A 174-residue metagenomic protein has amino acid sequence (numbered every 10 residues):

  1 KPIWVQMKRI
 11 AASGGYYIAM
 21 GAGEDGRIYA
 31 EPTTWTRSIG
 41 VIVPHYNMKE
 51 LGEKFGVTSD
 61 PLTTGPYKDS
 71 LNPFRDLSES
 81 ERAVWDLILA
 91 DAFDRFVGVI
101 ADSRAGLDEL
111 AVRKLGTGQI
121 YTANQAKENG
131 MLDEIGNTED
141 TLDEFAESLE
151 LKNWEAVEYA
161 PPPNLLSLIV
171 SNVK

Functional and structural regions predicted by a protein language model:
K1-E31, V41-K174: N-terminal organellar transit peptides
T34: Active-site PLP-lysine loop of aminotransferase-like
S38: Extracytoplasmic ligand-binding site segments that recognize negatively charged/polar headgroups
